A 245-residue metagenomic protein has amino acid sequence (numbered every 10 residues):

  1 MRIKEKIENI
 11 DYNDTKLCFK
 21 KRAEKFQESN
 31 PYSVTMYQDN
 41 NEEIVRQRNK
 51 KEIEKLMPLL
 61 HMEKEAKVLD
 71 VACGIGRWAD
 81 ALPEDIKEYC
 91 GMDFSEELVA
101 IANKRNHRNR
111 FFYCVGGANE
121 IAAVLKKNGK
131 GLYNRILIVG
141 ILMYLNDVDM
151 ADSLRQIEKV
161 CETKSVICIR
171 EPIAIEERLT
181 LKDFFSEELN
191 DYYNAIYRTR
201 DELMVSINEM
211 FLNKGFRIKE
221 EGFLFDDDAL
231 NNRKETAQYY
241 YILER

Functional and structural regions predicted by a protein language model:
M1-E65, V71, I75-K126, L145-D152 (+2 more regions): Class I (Rossmann-like) S-adenosyl-L-methionine-dependent methyltransferase catalytic domain, capturing the SAM-binding
E65, L132-Y133: Local beta-strand N-terminus motif with an aromatic residue
L137: A conserved beta-strand element that flanks and buttresses the S-adenosyl-L-methionine
G140-Y144: Short catalytic micro-motifs in class I SAM-dependent methyltransferases
